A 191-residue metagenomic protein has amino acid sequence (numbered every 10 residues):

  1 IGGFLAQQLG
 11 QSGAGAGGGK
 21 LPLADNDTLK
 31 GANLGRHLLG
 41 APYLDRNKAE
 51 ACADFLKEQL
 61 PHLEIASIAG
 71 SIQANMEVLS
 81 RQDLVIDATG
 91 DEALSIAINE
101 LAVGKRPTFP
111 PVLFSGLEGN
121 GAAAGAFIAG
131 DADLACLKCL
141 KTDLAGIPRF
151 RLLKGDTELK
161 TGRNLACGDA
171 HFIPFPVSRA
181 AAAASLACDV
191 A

Functional and structural regions predicted by a protein language model:
I1-G3, A41-A49, A180-A184: Phosphate/oxyanion-binding active-site loops and adjacent basic polyanion-contact surfaces
I1-K30: Glycine-rich adenosine-cofactor-binding loop
A6-G10, G35-R36, A97-E100, A126: Short amphipathic alpha-helical segments
K20-P61: Glycine-rich phosphate-binding loop and adjoining beta1-alpha1-beta2 segment of Rossmann-like nucleotide-binding folds
I65-S67, V112: Hydrophobic/aromatic anchor residues within beta-strands of the central parallel beta-sheet of Rossmann-like
A69-N75: Conserved SAM/SAH-binding loop
V78-S80: A short, aliphatic-rich alpha-helical micro-motif
D83-A191: E1/E1-like adenylate-forming module used to activate ubiquitin-like modifiers and sulfur-carrier proteins
